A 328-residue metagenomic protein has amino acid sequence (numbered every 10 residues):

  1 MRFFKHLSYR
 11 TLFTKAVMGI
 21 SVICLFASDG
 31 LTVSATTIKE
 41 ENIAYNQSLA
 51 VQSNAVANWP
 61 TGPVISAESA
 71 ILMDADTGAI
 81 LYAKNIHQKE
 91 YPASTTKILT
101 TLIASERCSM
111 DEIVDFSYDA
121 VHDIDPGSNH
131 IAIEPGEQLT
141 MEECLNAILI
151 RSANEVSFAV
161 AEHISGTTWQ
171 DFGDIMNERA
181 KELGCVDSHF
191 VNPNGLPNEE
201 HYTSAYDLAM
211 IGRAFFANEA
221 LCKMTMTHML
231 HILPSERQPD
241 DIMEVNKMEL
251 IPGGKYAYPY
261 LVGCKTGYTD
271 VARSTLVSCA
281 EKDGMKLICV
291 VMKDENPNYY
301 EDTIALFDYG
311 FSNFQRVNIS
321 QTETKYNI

Functional and structural regions predicted by a protein language model:
M1-S69, V317-I328: N-terminal secretory targeting signals
R10, V17, A67, D125 (+5 more regions): Hydrophobic alpha-helical segments and their boundary regions
A16, L25, K97, K247-I251: An N-terminal domain-start capping segment
V17, Q88, N146, I251-P252 (+1 more regions): A short, sequence-level motif marking secondary-structure junctions
V33-Y206, M210-E219, K282: Active-site-adjacent loops and short helices of periplasmic peptidoglycan-processing enzymes
C185-V186, P197-Y202, Y206-I328: Domain-terminus/edge residues, biased toward the C-terminal soluble/receptor-binding domains of extracytoplasmic
